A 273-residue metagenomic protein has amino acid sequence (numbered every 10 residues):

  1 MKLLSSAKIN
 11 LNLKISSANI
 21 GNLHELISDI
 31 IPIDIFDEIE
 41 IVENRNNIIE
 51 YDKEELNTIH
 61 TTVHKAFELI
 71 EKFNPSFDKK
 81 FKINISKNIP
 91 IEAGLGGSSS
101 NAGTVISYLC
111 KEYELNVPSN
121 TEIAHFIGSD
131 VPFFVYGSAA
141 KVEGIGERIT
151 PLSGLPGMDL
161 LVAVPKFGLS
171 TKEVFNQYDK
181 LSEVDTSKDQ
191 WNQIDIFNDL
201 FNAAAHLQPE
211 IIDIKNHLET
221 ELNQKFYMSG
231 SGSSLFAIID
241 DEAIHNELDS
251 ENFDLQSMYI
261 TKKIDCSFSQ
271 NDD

Functional and structural regions predicted by a protein language model:
M1-A93, K111, L115, L155-P156 (+1 more regions): ATP-binding N-lobe of GHMP and related small-molecule kinases
K2-S5, N12-D29, L115-Q224, I238-D273: ATP-dependent small-molecule kinase catalytic core of the GHMP/sugar-kinase superfamily and closely related
D52, S86, Y136, S229 (+1 more regions): Conserved beta-strand termini and adjacent loop/short-helix elements that scaffold enzyme active sites in alpha/beta
N57-T61, G96, S100, P209: Residues at secondary-structure transition points
F67-N74, C110, K215-L218, D249-N252: Conserved hydrophobic residues forming the short capping helix/wall of the S-adenosyl-L-methionine
I91, S234-F236: Short, active-site-adjacent cap segments at secondary-structure transitions
A93-E122: DPxDG-like acidic metal-binding loop motif
L95-S98, M228-S233: Glycine-rich beta-strand-to-loop/alpha-helix junction loops that act as flexible
